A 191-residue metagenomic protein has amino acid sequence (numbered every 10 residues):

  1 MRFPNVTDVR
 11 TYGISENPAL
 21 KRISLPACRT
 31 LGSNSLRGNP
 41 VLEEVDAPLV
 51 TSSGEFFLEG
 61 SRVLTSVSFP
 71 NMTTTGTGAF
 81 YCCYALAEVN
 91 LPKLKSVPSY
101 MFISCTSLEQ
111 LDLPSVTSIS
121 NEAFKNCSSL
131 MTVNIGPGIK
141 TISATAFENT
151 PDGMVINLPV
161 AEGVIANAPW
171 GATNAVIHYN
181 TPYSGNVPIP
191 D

Functional and structural regions predicted by a protein language model:
M1-D8, N17-T30, P40-S52, R62-T74 (+5 more regions): Structural signature of tandem-repeat unit edges
R10-G13, G32-S35, G54-F57, G76-A79 (+3 more regions): Consensus positions within tandem repeat domains that build extended binding/scaffold surfaces
I14-S15, L36-R37, L58, F147-N149 (+1 more regions): A structural signal for leucine-rich repeat
I189-D191: Short, solvent-exposed mixed-charge patches
